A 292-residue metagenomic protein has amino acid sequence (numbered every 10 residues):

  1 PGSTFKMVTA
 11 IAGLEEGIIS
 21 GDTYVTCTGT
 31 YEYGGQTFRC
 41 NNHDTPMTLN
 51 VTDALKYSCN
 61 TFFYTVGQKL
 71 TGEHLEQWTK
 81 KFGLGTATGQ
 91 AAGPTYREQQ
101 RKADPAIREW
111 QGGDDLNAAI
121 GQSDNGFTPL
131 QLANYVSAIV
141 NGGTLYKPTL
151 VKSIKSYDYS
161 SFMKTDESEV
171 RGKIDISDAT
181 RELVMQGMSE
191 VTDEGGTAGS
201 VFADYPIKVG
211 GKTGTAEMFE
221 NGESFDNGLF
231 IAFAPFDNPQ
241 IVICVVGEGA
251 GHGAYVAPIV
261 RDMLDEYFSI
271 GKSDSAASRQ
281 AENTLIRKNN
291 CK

Functional and structural regions predicted by a protein language model:
P1-G2, V8-V245, K288-K292: Beta-lactam-recognizing serine transpeptidase/beta-lactamase-like catalytic domain environment
L132, H252-A257, R261: Short, charged, low-complexity patches
S161, T165-R171, R261-K292: Short, gly/Ser/Thr-rich active-site loops of penicillin-recognizing serine hydrolases
V246-A250: Ligand-site clamp/hinge motif
